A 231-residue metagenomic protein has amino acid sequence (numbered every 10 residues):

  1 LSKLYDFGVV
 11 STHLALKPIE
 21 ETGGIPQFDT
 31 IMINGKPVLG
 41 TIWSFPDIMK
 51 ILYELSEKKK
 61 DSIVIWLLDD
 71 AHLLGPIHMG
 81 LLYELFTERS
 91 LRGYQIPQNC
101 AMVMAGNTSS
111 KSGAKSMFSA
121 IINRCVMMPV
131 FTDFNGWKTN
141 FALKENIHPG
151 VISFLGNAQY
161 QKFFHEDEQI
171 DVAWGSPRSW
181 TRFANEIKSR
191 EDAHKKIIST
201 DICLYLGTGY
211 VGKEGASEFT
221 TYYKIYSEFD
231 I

Functional and structural regions predicted by a protein language model:
L1-V9, H13-I231: C-terminal regulatory/interaction module of P-loop NTP-utilizing enzymes
